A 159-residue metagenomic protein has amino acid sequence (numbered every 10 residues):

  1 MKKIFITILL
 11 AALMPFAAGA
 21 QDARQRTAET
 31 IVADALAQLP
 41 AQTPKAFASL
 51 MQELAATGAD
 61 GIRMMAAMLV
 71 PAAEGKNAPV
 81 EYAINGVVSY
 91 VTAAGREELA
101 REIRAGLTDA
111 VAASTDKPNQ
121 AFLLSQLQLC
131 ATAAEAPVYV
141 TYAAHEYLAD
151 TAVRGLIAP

Functional and structural regions predicted by a protein language model:
M1-I4: Positively charged n-region of N-terminal signal peptides that target proteins for export
I6-P15: Bacterial N-terminal signal peptides
F16-A20: Sec/Tat signal peptide C-region and signal peptidase I cleavage site
D22-A37, A59-P71, A93-V111, A121 (+1 more regions): Amphipathic alpha-helical scaffolding segments comprising HEAT/armadillo-like alpha-solenoid repeats
A28-A56: Mature N-terminal segment immediately following signal peptide/propeptide cleavage in secreted/periplasmic
Q42, G75, G95, V111-T115 (+1 more regions): Structural signature of alpha-solenoid helical repeat scaffolds
T43-F47, I62, K76-E81, Q120 (+3 more regions): Residue-level detector of extended alpha-helical repeat arrays and alpha-solenoid scaffolds
E53-A56, A83-Y90, E97, L123-L129 (+1 more regions): Core register positions within helices of long alpha-helical scaffolds
